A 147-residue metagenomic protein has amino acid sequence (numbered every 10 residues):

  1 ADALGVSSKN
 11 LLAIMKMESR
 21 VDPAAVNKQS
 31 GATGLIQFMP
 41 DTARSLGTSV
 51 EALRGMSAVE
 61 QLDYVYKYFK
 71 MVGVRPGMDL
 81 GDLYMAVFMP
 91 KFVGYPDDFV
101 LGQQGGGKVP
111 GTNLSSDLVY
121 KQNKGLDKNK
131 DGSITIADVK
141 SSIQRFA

Functional and structural regions predicted by a protein language model:
A1-K121, N129: Catalytic glycan-binding domains that act on GlcNAc-containing polysaccharides
D97, I136-A147: Beta-propeller-forming repeat regions
G125-N129, D138: Acidic, divalent-cation-chelating loop motifs in proteins
